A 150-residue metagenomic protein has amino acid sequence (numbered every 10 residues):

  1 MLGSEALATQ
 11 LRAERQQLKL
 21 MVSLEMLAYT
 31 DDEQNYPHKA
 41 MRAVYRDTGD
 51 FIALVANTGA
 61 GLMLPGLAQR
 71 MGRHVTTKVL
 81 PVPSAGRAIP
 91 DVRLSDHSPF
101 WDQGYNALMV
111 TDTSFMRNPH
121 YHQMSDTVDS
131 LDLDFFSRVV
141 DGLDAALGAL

Functional and structural regions predicted by a protein language model:
M1-G59, P65, I89-V92: Acidic/histidine-rich catalytic neighborhood of metal-dependent amide-processing enzymes
E5, T9, P65, Q69 (+3 more regions): Solvent-exposed, polar/charged alpha-helical surfaces in well-ordered, non-transmembrane soluble domains, broadly
T9-Q16, A68-T76, W101-Y105, D144-A149: Sec-exported extracytoplasmic/periplasmic mature domains
K19-E25, W101, N106-T111: Structural recognition of the beta-strand scaffold that forms the well-ordered cores of secreted hydrolase catalytic
R46-L54, V82-A85, Q123-V128: Flexible glycine/proline-enriched surface loops and loop-helix/loop-strand junctions
H74-R93: Short catalytic/ligand-gating loop segments at beta-alpha or beta-beta junctions within enzyme catalytic domains
D91, S98-F100: An extended, acidic, His-containing surface patch that forms the Zn2+-binding/catalytic region of metallohydrolases
M116-L150: His/Asp/Glu-rich mid-to-C-terminal helical/loop segments that flank catalytic regions of hydrolases
